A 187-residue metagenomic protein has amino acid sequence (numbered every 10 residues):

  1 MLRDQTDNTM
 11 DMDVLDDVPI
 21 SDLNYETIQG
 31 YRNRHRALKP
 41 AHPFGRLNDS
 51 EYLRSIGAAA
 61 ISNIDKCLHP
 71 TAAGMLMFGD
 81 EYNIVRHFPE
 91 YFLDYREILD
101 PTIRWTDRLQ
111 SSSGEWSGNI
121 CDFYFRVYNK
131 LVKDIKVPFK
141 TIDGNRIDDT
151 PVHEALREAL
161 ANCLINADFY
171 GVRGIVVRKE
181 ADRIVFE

Functional and structural regions predicted by a protein language model:
M1-E187: Active-site helix-to-loop segments that bind/position phosphate- or nucleotide-bearing substrates and donors across
